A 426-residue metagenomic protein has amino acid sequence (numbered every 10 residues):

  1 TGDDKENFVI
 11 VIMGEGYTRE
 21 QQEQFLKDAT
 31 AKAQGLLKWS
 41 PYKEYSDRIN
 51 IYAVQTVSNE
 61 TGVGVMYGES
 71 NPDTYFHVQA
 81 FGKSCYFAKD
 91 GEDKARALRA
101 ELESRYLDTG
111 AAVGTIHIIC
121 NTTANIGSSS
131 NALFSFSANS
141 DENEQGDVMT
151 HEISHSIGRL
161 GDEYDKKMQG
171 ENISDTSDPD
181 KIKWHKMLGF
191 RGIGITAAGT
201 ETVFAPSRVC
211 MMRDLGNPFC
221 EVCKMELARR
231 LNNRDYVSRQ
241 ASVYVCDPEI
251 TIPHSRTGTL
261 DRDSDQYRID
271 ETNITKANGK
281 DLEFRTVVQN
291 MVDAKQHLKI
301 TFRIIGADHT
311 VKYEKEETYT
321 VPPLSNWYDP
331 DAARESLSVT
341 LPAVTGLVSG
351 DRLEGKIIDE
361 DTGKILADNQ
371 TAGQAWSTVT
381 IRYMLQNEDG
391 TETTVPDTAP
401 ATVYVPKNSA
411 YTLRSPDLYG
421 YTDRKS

Functional and structural regions predicted by a protein language model:
T1-S104: Propeptide-to-catalytic entry region of secreted or membrane-anchored zinc metalloproteases
Q22, K312-P330, T398-V403: Solvent-exposed serine/threonine-rich low-complexity stretches and specific carbohydrate-binding patches
S128-T150: Short pre-active-site segment immediately N-terminal to the catalytic Zn-binding motif
D147-E163: Active-site recognition of the HExxH zinc-binding catalytic motif
G161-A307: Replace "(M1/M4/M9/M12/WLM)" with "(e.g., M1/M4/M8/M9/M12/M26/WLM)" and add "not limited to" to clarify scope
P342-G363: Short, aromatic- and glycine-rich surface loops/edge beta-strands on solvent-exposed regions
G363-W376: Short beta-strand elements
K425-S426: Conserved small/polar residues in nucleotide/adenosyl-binding loops
